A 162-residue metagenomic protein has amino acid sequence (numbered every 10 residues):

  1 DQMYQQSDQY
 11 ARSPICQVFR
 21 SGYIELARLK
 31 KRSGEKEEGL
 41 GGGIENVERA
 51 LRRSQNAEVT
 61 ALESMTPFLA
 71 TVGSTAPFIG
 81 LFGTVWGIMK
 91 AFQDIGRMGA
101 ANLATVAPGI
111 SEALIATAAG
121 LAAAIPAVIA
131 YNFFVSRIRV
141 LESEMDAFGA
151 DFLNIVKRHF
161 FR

Functional and structural regions predicted by a protein language model:
D1-A76, K90-N102, I129-R162: Predominantly long cytosolic amphipathic alpha-helical stalk/bundle segments
T66-A70, I110, T117: Short hydrophobic "helix-edge" motifs at membrane interfaces and signal-peptide entry regions
T71, T75, T84, T117: Ser/Thr-centric signal marking residues that sit in or immediately flank functional binding/regulatory motifs
G83-W86, K90: Membrane-embedded alpha-helical transmembrane segments of multi-pass integral membrane proteins
G99-A113: Hydrophobic alpha-helical transmembrane segments and adjacent short intramembrane/lumenal linkers of inner/organellar
A113-A127: Hydrophobic alpha-helical transmembrane segments of polytopic membrane proteins
